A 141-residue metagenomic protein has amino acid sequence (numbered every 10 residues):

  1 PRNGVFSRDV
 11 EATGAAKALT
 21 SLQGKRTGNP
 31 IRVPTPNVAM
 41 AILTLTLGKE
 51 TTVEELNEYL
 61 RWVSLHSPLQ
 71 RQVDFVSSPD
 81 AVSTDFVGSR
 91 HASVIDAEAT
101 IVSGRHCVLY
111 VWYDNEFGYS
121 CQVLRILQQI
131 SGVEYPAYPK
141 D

Functional and structural regions predicted by a protein language model:
P1-C107: C-terminal substrate-binding/catalytic lobe of Rossmann-fold NAD(P)-dependent oxidoreductases
V87-D141: NAD(P)-dependent Rossmann-like dehydrogenase/reductase catalytic/cofactor-binding core
